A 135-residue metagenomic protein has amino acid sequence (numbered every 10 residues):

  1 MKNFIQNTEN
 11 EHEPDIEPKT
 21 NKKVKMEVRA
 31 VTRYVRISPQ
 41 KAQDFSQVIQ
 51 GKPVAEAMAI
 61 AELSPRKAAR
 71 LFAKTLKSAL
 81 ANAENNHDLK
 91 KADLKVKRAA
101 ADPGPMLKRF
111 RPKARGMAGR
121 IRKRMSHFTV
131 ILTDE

Functional and structural regions predicted by a protein language model:
K2-A101, M125-E135: Ribosome large-subunit tunnel/peptidyl-transferase-proximal elements
G104-E135: Strongly charged
